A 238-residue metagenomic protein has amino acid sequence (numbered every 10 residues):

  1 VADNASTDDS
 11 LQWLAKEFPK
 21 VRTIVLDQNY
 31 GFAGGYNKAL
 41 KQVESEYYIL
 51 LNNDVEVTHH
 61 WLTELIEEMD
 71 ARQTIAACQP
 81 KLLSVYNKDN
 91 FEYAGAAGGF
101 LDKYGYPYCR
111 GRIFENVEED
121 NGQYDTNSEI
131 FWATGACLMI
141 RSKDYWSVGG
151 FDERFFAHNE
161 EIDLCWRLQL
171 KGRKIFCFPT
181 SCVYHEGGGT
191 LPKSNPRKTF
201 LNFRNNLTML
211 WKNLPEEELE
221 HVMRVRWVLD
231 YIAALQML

Functional and structural regions predicted by a protein language model:
D3-Q12, Q28: A conserved acidic beta->alpha catalytic loop
L11-Q12, N37, S45, H59-D70 (+1 more regions): Short alpha-helix within the catalytic core of nucleotide-sugar-dependent glycosyltransferases
V25-V43, N53, E64: Glycine-rich, basic loop-to-helix element that forms the pyrophosphate-binding segment of sugar-nucleotide handling
Y48: Short aromatic/hydrophobic "clamp" motif used to bind/position activated sugar donors
E56-Y106: Conserved donor NDP-sugar-binding/catalytic core segment of glycosyltransferases
G99-I130: Short, flexible, basic/aromatic active-site loop/helix in glycosyltransferases
D125-C182: A short, conserved alpha-helix in the catalytic core of glycosyltransferases
K171-L238: Active-site-adjacent helix/loop segment of glycosyltransferases that harbors family-specific signature motifs
